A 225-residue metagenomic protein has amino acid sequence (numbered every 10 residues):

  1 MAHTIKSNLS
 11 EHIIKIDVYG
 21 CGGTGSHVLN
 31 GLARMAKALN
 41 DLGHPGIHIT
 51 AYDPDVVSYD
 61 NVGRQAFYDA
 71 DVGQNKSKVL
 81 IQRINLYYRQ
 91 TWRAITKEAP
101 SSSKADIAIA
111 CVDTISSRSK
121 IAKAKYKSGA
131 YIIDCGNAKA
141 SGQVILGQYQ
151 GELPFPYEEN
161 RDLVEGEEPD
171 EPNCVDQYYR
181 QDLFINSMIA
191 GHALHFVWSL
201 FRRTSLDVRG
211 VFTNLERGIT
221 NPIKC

Functional and structural regions predicted by a protein language model:
A2-T24, V28, K104, I115-R118 (+1 more regions): Glycine-rich phosphate/adenylate-binding loop
H12-L42, T50-S58: Glycine-rich adenosine-cofactor-binding loop
L32, G43-H44, Y52, V112 (+2 more regions): N-terminal Rossmann-like NAD(P) cofactor-binding subdomain of oxidoreductases, focused on the glycine-rich
L39-H44, T204-L206: Phosphate-handling active-site elements
P45-Y88: Glycine-rich phosphate-binding loop and adjoining beta1-alpha1-beta2 segment of Rossmann-like nucleotide-binding folds
H48, T91-R93, Y131: Conserved beta-strand segments of alpha/beta enzyme cores
V72-A105, V112-S117: A structured beta-alpha segment of the ubiquitous adenosine-cofactor-binding alpha/beta core
I109-A110, I133: N-terminal Rossmann-like NAD(P) cofactor-binding module of classical short-chain dehydrogenase/reductase
